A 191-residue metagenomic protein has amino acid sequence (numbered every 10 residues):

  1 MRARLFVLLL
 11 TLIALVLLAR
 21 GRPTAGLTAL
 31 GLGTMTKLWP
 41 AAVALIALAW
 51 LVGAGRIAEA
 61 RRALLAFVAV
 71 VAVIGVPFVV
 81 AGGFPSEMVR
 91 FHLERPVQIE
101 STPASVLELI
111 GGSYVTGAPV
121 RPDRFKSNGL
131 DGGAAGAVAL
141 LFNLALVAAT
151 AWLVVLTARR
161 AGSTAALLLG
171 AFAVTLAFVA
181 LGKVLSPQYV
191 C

Functional and structural regions predicted by a protein language model:
M1-R4: Short acidic/glycine- and proline-prone juxtamembrane loop motifs at membrane-interface regions of multi-pass membrane
T11-L17, P23-L48, A173-A180: Membrane-interface alpha helices of multi-pass inner-membrane proteins
L15-G21, L48-G55, V80-A81, W152-A161: Structural signal for the C-terminal ends of transmembrane alpha-helices and the immediately following loop
R20-G26, R56-A60, S163-L167: Membrane-helix interface segments
A42-G82: Perimembrane helix-loop-helix junctions
V71-V115: Aromatic-rich transmembrane-lumenal/periplasmic boundary elements in polytopic membrane proteins
P103-A180: Aromatic/glycine/proline-enriched transmembrane-helix motif characteristic of membrane-embedded glycan-assembly enzymes
S186-C191: Hydrophobic/aromatic-rich transmembrane helices and adjacent perimembrane loops
